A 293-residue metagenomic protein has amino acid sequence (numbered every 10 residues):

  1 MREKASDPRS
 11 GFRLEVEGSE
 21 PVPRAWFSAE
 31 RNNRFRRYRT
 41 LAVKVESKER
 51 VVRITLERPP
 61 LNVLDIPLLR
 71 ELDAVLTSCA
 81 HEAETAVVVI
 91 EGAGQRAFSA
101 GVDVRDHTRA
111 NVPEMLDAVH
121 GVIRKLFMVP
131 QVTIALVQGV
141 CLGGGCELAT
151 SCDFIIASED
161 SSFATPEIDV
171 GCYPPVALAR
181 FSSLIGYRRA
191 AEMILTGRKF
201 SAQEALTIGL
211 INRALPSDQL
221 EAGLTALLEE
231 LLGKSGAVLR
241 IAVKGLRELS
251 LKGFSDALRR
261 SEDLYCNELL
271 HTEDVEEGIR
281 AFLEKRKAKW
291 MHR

Functional and structural regions predicted by a protein language model:
R2-S10: Extreme N-terminal basic, low-complexity initiation segments that serve as generic localization/processing leaders
A5, G18-E20: Short, positively charged low-complexity motifs
A25-E91: Conserved CoA-thioester-binding segment of acyl-CoA-metabolizing enzymes
E30-L56, K199-L231, R240-L251, E277-G278 (+1 more regions): Amphipathic alpha-helical segments at domain termini/boundaries
L69, G92-K125, C141, G253: Glycine- (often His-adjacent) and acidic-residue-rich active-site loop that binds/positions the CoA thioester
K125-A237, T272, E277-R280, R286: Crotonase-fold acyl-CoA enzyme core
M193-I194, G245, L249, L264-L270: Helix-loop "lid/cap" segments that line or gate small-molecule binding pockets
